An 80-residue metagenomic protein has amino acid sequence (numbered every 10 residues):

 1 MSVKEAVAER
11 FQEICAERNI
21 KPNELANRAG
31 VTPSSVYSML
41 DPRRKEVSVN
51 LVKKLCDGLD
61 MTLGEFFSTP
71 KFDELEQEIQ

Functional and structural regions predicted by a protein language model:
M1-K21: A short, Lys/Arg-rich alpha-helix, primarily the initiator
A8, D41, S68: Phosphate-coordinating loops and pocket residues in cytosolic domains that bind phosphorylated ligands
I14, R28, M39, T69: Residues in the recognition helix of alpha-helical DNA-binding motifs
C15, A26, C56: The alpha-helix within a helix-turn-helix
N19-S38: Short alpha-helical DNA-recognition segment
S38, F67-Q80: Short, charged recognition helix plus adjacent turn of helix-turn-helix-like nucleic-acid-binding domains
R43-K54: Short, basic-rich loop-to-helix N-cap that marks the start of a DNA-contacting helix
